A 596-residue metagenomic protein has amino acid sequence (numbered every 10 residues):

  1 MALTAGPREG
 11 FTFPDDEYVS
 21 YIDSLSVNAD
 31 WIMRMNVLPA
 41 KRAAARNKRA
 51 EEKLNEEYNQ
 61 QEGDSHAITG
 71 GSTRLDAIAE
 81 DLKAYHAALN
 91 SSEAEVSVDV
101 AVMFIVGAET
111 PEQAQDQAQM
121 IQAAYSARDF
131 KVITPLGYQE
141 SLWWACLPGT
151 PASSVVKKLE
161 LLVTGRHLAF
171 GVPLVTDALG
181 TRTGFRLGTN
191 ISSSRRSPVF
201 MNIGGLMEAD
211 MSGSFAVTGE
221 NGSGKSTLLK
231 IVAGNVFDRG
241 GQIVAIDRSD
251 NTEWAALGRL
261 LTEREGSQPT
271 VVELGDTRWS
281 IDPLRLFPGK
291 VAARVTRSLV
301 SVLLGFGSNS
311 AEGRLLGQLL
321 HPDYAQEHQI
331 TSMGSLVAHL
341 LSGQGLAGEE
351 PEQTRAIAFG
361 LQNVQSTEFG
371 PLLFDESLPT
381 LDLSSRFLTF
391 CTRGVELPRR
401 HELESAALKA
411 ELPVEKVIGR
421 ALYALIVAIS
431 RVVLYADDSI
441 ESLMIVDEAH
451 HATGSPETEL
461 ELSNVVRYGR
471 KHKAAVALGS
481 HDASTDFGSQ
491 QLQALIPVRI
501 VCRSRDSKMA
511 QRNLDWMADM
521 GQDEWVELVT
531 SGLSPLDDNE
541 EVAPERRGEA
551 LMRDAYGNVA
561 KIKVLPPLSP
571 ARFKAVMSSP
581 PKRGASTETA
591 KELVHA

Functional and structural regions predicted by a protein language model:
M1-K157: Extended, folded cores of ATP/NTP-driven motor/assembly subunits in large transport and secretion machines
D23, W144-P198, R248, G258-L260 (+5 more regions): P-loop NTPase motor domains
E93-A108, M211, A216, R386-T389 (+1 more regions): Glycine-rich, often proline-containing surface loops adjacent to acidic residues and nearby aromatics that form
A127-G213, E220-N221, K225-F237, S531-P535 (+7 more regions): Phosphate-binding P-loop/Walker A region and its immediate neighborhood
S197, G205-S223, T227-N235, I246-T252 (+3 more regions): Conserved P-loop NTPase motor cores
V232-R278: Conserved nucleotide-state-sensing and coupling region of NTP-binding domains
V291-S335, F487-A596: P-loop NTPase motor core of the ASCE superfamily
